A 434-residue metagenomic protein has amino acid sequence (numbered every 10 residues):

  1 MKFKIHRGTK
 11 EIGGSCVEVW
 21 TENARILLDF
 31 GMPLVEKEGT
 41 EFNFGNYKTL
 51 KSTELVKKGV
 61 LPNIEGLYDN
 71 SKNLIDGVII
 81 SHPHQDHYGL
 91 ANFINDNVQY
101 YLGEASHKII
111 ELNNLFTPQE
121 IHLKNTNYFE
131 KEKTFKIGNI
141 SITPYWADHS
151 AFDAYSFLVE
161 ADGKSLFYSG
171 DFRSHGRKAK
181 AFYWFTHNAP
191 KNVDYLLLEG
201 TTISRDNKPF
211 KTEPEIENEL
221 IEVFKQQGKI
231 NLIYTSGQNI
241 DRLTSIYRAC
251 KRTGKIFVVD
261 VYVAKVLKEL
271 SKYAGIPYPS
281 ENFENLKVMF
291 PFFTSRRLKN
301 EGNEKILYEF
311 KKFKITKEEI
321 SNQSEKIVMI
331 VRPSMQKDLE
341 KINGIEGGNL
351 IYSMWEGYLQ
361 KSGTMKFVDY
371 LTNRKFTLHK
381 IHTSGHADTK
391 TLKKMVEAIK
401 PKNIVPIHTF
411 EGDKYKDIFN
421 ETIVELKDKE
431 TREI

Functional and structural regions predicted by a protein language model:
M1-G77, Q85-D241, S245, K251 (+2 more regions): His/Asp/Glu-rich metal-coordinating catalytic cores of metallo-dependent phosphodiesterases/hydrolases acting on
H6, K10-E11, R252, F293-I434: C-terminal regulatory/interaction regions
D29, G103, S169, E199 (+7 more regions): Generic beta-strand/beta-sheet core signal
K37-G39, I110-L115, A154, R177-A179 (+4 more regions): Short, charged, surface-exposed secondary-structure boundary motifs
D76-V78, V98-Y100, D194-L196, I230-N231 (+6 more regions): Hydrophobic beta-strand segments of well-ordered beta-sheets in folded domains
H82: Conserved G/P- and acidic residue-centered "switch" motifs that form tight phosphate/ATP-binding loops in soluble
N125-E132, V288-P291, V424-L426: Short acidic-hydrophobic, aromatic-tinged amphipathic segments that line or gate anion-handling sites
K208-G347: Hard-cation-handling environments
